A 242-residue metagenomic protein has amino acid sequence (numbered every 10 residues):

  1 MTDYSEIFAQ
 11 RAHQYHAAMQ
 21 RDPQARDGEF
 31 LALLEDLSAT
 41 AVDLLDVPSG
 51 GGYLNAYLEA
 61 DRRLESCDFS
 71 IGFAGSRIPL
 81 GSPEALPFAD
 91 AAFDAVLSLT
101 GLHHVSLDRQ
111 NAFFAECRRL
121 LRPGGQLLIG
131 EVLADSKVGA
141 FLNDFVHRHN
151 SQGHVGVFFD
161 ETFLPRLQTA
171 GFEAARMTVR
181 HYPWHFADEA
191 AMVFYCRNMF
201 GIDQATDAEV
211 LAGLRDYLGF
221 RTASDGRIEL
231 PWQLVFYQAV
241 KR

Functional and structural regions predicted by a protein language model:
M1-A39, Y53-Y57: Conserved class I S-adenosyl-L-methionine
D22-P23, G51-Y53, F158, A170-R242: Conserved Class I S-adenosyl-L-methionine
A41-D43, A91: Nucleotide donor/acceptor-binding cores
L45-A85: Class I SAM-dependent methyltransferase SAM/SAH-binding core
L97: A conserved beta-strand element that flanks and buttresses the S-adenosyl-L-methionine
T100-H104: Short catalytic micro-motifs in class I SAM-dependent methyltransferases
N111-P123: A short glycine-rich, Lys/Arg-flanked "PGG" loop and its adjoining helix->strand segment in the class I
L128-H154: Conserved class I S-adenosyl-L-methionine
